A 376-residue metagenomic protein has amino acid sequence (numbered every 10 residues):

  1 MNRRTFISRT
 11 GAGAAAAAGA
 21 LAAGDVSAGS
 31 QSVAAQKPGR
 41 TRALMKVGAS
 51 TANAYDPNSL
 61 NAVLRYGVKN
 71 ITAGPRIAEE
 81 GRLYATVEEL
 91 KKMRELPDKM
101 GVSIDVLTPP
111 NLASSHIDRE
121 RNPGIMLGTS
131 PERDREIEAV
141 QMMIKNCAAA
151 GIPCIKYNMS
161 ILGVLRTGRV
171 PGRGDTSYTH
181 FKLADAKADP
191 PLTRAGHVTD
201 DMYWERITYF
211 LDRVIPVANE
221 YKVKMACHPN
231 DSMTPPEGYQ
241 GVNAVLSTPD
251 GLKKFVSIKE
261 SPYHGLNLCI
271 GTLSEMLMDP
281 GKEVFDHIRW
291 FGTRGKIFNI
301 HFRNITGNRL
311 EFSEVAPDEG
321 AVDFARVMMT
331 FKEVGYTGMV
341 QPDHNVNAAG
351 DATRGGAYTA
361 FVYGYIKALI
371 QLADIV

Functional and structural regions predicted by a protein language model:
N2-L44, D98, D118-E120, M126-L127 (+6 more regions): Histidine-acidic metal/acid-base catalytic patches
S50-P57, D279-P280: Short beta->alpha connector loops
N53-Y55, I77, T108-A113, M159-G163 (+4 more regions): Active-site-proximal loop/turn and secondary-structure-junction residues that shape catalytic pockets, frequently
N53-Y55, L64-R65, P97-L107, Q240: Asp-box/BNR beta-propeller blade signature and adjacent active/binding-site loops in extracellular glycan-interacting
Y55-G74: Catalytic domains of carbohydrate-active enzymes, especially glycoside hydrolases
G74-T208, D212, N219-E220, T272: Structural motif corresponding to the early beta-alpha repeats
